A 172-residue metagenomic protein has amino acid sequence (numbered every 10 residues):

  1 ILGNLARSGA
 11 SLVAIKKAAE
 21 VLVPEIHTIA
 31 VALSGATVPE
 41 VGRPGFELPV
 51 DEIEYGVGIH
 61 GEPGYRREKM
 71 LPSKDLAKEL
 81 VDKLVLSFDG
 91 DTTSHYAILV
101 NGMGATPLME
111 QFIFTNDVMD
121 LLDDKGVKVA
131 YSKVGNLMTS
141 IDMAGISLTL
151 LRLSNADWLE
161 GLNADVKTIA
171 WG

Functional and structural regions predicted by a protein language model:
I1-R7: Acidic/polar active-site rim loop that often engages polyanionic ligands
L2, P39-V41, A170-G172: Repeat-unit-sized solenoid/scaffold elements
N4, G35, G42-L48, G135-T139 (+2 more regions): Generic structural signal for short, flexible, solvent-exposed coil/loop and linker residues
S8-I113: Mixed-charge interfacial surface used for oligomerization/domain docking and macromolecular partner engagement
K83-G172: C-terminal non-catalytic interaction/assembly regions of soluble proteins
